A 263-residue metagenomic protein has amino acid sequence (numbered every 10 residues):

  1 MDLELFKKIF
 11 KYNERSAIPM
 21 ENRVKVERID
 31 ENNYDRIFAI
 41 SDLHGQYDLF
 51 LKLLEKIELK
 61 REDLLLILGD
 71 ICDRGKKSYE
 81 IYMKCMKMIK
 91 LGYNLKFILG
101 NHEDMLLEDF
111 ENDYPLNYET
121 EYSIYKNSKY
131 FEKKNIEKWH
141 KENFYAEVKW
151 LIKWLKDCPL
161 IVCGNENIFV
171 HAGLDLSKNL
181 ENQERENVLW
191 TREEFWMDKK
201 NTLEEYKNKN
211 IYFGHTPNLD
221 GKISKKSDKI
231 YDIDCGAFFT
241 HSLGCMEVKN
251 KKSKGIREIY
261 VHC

Functional and structural regions predicted by a protein language model:
D2-K84: N-terminal active-site segment of His-dependent metallophosphoesterases
R36-H44, N167-G173, Y231-I233: Active-site-proximal beta-strand elements of phosphoester/diester hydrolases
A39, L65-I67, F97-I98, I168 (+2 more regions): Residue-level marker for buried hydrophobic side chains located in beta-strands that build the well-ordered beta-sheet
D42, D70, C85, G100-N101 (+5 more regions): Divalent metal-coordination and catalytic microenvironments
H44-L49, D73-K76, H102-L107, L176-S177 (+2 more regions): Active-site environment of divalent metal-dependent phosphoester hydrolases
R74-C163, T191-D198: Active-site neighborhood of divalent metal-dependent phosphoester bond hydrolases
K141-G221: His/acidic metal-ligating clusters that form di-metal
V188-V261: Conserved beta-sheet core of the metallophosphoesterase superfamily
